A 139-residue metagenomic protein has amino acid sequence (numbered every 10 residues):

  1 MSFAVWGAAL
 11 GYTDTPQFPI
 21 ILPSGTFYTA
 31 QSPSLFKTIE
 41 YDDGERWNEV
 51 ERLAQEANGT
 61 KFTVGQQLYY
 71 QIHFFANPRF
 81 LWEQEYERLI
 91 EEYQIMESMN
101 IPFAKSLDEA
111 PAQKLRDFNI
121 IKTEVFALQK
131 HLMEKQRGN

Functional and structural regions predicted by a protein language model:
M1-N139: An amphipathic, hydrophobic-aromatic interaction surface with interspersed Lys/Arg that forms lipid/phosphate-bearing
